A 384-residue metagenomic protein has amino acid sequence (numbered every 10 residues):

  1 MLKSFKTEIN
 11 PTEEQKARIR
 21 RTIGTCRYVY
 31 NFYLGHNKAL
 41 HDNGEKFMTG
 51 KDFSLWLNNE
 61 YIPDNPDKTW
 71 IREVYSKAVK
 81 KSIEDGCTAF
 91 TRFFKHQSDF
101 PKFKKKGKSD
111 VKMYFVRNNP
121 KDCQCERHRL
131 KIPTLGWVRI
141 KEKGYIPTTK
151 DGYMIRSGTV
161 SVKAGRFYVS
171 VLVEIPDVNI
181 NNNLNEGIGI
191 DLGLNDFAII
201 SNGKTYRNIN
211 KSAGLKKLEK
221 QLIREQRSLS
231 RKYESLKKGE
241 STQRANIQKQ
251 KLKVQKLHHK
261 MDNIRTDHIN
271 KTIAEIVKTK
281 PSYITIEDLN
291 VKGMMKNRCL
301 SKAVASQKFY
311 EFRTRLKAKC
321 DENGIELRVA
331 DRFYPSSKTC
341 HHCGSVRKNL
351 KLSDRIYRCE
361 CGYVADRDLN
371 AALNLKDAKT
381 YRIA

Functional and structural regions predicted by a protein language model:
M1-K80: Gly/serine-rich nucleotide phosphate-binding loop at the start of the catalytic core of nucleotide/ADP-ribose-handling
K3, A17, T148-D151, K163-A384: Positively charged, helix-rich recognition surfaces that bind polyanionic ligands
F5-I9, V138-E142, Y206-I209: Generic detection of short hydrophobic beta-strand segments and adjacent strand-loop junctions
Y33, S82-F93, L369-K379: Stable alpha-helical structural segments in soluble proteins, enriched in small hydrophobic residues
L34-H41, F90, F94-P101, I175: Long, hydrophobic, amphipathic alpha-helical segments used as structural scaffolds
D52-R166: Acidic carboxylate diad motif detector
